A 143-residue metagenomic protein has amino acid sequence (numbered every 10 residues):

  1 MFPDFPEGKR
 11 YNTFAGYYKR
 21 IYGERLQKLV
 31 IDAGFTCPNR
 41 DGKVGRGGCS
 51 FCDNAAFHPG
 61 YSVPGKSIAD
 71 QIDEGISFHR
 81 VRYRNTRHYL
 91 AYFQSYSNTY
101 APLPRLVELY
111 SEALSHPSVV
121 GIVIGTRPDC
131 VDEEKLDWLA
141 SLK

Functional and structural regions predicted by a protein language model:
M1-Y22: Short, Gly/Pro- and small/polar-rich lid/capping loops
N12-Y18, G34-C37, S77-F78: A short, compositionally biased domain-edge/stem linker segment
R20-Y22, R84, S115: Sterically constrained small-residue positions within well-ordered secondary structures of folded domains
I21-S67: Canonical Radical SAM [4Fe-4S] cluster-binding loop centered on the CxxxCxxC motif and its immediate flanking residues
A56-G75, H79-L103, S118-V131: Core AdoMet radical
I76, R80, A113-L114, A140-K143: N-terminal cationic-hydrophobic initiation segments that often serve targeting/anchoring roles
L103-S111, D132-L142: Distinct, well-ordered alpha-helical segments
Y110-P117, I122-V123, W138: Alpha/beta enzyme core
